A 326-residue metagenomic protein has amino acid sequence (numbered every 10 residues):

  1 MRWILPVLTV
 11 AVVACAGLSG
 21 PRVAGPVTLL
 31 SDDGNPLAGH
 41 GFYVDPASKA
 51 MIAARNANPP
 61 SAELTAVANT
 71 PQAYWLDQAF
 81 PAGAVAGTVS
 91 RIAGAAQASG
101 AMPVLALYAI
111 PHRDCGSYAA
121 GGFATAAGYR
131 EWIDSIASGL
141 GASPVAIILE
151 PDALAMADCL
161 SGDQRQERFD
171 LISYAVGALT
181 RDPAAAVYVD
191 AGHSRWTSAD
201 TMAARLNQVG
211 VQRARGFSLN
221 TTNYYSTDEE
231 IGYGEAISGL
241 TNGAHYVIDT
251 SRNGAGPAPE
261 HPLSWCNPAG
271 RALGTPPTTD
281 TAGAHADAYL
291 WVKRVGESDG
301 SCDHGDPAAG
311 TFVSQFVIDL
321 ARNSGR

Functional and structural regions predicted by a protein language model:
W3-L5, V13-D33: C-terminal region of N-terminal signal peptides and the immediate post-cleavage residues of exported proteins
G34, P46-A68, G192-V317: Surface-exposed substrate-engagement region within the catalytic domains of secreted or surface-exposed extracellular
N35-G139, R294-S324: N-terminal carbohydrate-binding/catalytic regions of secreted carbohydrate-active enzymes
A73, G100-V104, P144-I148, A184-Y188 (+3 more regions): Structural preference for beta-strand elements that scaffold enzyme active sites
G94-A98, A137-G141, V176-A184, A204-V211 (+1 more regions): Sec-exported extracytoplasmic/periplasmic mature domains
A109-H112, S143-A146, A153, W196 (+1 more regions): Glycoside hydrolase catalytic-domain context in secreted enzymes
D114-A119, P151-D163, V187-H193, S218-Y224: Active-site-proximal beta-alpha loop/turn segments in soluble metabolic enzymes
G122-S143, P151-A185, A199-T201: Active-site cleft segment of glycoside hydrolase catalytic domains centered on the general acid/base Glu
